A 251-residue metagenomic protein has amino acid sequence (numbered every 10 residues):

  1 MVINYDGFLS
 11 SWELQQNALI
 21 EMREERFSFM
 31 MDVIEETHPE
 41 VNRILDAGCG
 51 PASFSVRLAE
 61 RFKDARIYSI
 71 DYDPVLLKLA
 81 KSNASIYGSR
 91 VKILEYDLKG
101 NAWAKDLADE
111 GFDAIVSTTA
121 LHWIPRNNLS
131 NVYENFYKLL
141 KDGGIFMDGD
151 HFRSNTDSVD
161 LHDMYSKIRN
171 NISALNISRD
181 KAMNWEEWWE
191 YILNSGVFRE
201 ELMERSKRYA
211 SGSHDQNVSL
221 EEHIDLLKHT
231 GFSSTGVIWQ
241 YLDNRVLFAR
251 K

Functional and structural regions predicted by a protein language model:
M1-P39, S53-F54: Conserved class I S-adenosyl-L-methionine
L45, S55-N101: Class I SAM-dependent methyltransferase SAM/SAH-binding core
G48-A52: Class I SAM-dependent methyltransferase "Motif I" SAM/SAH-binding loop
V116: A conserved beta-strand element that flanks and buttresses the S-adenosyl-L-methionine
S130-D142: A short glycine-rich, Lys/Arg-flanked "PGG" loop and its adjoining helix->strand segment in the class I
M147-N176: Conserved class I S-adenosyl-L-methionine
H214-T230: Short alpha-helix
T230-K251: Core SAM-dependent methyltransferase catalytic element
